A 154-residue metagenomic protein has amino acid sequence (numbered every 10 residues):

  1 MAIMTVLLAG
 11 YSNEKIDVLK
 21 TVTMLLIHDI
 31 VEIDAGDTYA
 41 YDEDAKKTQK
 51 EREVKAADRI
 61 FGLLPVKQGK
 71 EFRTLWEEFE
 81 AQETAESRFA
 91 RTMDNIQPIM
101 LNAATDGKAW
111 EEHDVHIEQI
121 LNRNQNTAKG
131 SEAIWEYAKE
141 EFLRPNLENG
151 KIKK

Functional and structural regions predicted by a protein language model:
M1-K154: Alpha-helical, largely C-terminal catalytic domains that coordinate divalent metal ions via clustered Asp/Glu/His
